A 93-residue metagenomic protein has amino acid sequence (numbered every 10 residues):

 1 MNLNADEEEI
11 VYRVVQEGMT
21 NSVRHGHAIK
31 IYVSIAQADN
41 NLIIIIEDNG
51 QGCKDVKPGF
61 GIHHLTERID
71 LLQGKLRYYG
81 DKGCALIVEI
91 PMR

Functional and structural regions predicted by a protein language model:
M1-V15: Conserved short strand/loop->alpha-helix "switch" segment adjacent to the catalytic nucleotide/phosphoryl-transfer site
G18: Hydrophobic alpha-helical positions that pack around
S22-G26: Short helix-loop "hinge" at the ATP-lid/N-box region of the Bergerat-fold HATPase_c
K30-N40: Short beta-strand/loop element within the Bergerat-fold HATPase_c
N41-I45: Short, highly conserved beta-strand within the GHKL-type HATPase_c fold
D48: Acidic ATP/Mg2+-coordinating residue in the GHKL
Q51-G52: Glycine-rich G1-box
V56-I87: ATP phosphate-binding glycine-rich loop and adjacent ATP-lid/helix-beta elements within ATP-binding kinase/ATPase
